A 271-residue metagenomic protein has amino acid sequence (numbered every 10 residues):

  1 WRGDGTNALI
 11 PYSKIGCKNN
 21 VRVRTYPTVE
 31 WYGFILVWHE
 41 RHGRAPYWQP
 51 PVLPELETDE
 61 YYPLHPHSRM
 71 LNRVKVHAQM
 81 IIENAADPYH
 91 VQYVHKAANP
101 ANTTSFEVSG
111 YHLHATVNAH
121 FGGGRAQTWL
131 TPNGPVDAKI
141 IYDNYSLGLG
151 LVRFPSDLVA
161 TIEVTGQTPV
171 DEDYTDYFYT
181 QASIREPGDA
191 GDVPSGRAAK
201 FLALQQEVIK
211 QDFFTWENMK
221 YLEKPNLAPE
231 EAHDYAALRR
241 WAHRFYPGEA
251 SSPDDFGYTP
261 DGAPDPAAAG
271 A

Functional and structural regions predicted by a protein language model:
W1-E57, D265-A271: Rieske [2Fe-2S] iron-sulfur-binding domain
P46-A271: C-terminal catalytic domain of Rieske-type non-heme iron oxygenases
